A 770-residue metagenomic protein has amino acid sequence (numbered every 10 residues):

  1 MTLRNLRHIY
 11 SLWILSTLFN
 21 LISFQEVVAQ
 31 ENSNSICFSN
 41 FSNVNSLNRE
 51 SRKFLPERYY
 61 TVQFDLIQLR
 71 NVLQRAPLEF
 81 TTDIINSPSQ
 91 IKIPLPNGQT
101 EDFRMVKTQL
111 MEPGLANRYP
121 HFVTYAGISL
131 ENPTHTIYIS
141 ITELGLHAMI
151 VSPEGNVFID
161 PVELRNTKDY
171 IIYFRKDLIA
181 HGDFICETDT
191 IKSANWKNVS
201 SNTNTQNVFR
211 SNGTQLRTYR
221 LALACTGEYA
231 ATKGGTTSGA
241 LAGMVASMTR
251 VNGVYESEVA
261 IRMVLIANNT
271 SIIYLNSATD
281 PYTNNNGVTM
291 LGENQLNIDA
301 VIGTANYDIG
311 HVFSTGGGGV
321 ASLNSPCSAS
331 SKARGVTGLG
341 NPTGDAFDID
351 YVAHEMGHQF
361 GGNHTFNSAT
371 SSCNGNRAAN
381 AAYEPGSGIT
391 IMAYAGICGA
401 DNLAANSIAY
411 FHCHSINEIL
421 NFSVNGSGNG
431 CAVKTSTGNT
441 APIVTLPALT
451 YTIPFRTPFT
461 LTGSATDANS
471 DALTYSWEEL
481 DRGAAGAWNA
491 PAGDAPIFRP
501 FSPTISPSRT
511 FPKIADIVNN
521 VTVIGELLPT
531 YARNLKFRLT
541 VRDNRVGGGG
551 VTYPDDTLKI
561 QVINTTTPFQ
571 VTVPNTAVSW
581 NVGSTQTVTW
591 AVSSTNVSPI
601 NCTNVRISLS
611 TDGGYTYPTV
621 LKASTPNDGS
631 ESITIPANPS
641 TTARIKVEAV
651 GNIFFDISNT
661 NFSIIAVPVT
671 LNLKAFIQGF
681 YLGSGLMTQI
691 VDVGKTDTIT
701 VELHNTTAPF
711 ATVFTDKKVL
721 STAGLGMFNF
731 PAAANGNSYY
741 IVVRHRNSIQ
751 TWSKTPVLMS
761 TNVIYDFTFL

Functional and structural regions predicted by a protein language model:
V27-E163, T289-G292: N-terminal prosegments of processed precursors
F38-S39, Y170-P326: Fold-level signature of zinc-dependent metallopeptidase catalytic domains
V264, T474-A532, R606-E631, K718 (+1 more regions): Exoplasmic/lumenal beta-rich domain surfaces
I266-T289, S328-S407, E478, G483-A487: The catalytic-center signature of Zn2+-dependent metalloproteases
G426-I443, I560-P568: Proline/serine/threonine-rich low-complexity linkers at boundaries of modular beta-sandwich domains
G438-V444, A448, L473, W488 (+3 more regions): Proline-centered linker/hinge motifs at extracellular inter-domain junctions
Y451-F459, A577-S584, V691-V693: Short, solvent-exposed loop/linker segments at the N-terminal edge of repeated beta-sheet extracellular domains
S464-N469, D543, A591-S598, N705: Extracellular acidic, Ser/Thr/Pro-rich low-complexity tracts
